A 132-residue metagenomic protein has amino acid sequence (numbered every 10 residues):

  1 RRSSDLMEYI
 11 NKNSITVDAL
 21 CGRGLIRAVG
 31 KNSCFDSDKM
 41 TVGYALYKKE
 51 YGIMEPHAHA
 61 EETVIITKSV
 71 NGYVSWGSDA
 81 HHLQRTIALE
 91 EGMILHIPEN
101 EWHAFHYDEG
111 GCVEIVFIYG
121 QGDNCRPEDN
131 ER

Functional and structural regions predicted by a protein language model:
R1-S3: Short, small-residue-biased leader/transition segments that mark boundaries at the very start of proteins
E8-N11, D18-G22, D38, S78-L83 (+1 more regions): Double-stranded beta-helix
D18-P56: A short glycine-rich, His/Asp/Glu-containing loop-to-beta-strand
K31-N32, G52-A58, W76, R85-I87 (+1 more regions): Short histidine-centered beta-strand/loop micro-motifs that create catalytic or ligand/metal-coordination sites
H59-A60, V70, E101-W102, G111: A generic "binding-loop/recognition-motif" signal
T63-E91: A short beta-strand-loop-beta hairpin characteristic of the jelly-roll/cupin
L89-D108: Conserved metal-binding segment of the jelly-roll/cupin
